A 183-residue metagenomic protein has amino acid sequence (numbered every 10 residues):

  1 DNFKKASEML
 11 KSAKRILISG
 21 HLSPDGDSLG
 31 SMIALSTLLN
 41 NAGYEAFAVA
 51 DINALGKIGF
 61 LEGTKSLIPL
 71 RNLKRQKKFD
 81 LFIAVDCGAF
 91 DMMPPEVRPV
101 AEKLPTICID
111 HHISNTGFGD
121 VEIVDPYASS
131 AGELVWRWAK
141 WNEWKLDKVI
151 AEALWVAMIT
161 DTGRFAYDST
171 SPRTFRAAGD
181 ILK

Functional and structural regions predicted by a protein language model:
D1-L22, I33-N41, T116-K183: A structured phosphate/pyrophosphate-recognition subdomain
I16-K78: Anionic-ligand anchoring segments at beta-strand to alpha-helix junctions in alpha/beta enzyme folds, i.e., glycine
L17, F47, F82, T106-I107 (+1 more regions): Hydrophobic "anchor" residues on beta-strands that sit immediately upstream of conserved functional sites
H21, D51-I52, V85-G88, I109-H112 (+2 more regions): Fold-independent oxyanion-binding glycine-rich loops and adjacent beta-strand/coil segments at enzyme active sites
D25, L35, I58, I83 (+3 more regions): Divalent metal-coordination and catalytic microenvironments
S28-M32, P94, S171: Conserved strand-to-helix beginnings and helix N-cap segments that scaffold or border functional pockets
L38, T64, R98-I107, W141 (+1 more regions): A glycine- and small-aliphatic-rich helix-loop capping segment at beta-alpha/alpha-beta transitions that lines
I68-V121: Active-site cofactor/cluster-binding pocket
